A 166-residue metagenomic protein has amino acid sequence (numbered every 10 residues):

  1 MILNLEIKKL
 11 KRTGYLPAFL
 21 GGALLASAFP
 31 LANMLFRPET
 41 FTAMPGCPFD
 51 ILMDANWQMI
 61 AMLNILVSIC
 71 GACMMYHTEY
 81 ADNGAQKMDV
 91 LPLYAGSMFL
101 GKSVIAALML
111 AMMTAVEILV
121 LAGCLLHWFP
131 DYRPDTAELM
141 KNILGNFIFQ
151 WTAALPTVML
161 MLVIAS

Functional and structural regions predicted by a protein language model:
M1-L24: Aromatic- and glycine-rich beta-strand/loop motifs that create alpha-glucan
E6, A72, N83-G84, M159: Hydrophobic alpha-helical segments typical of transmembrane helices and their membrane-interface/capping positions
T13-G14, Y94, A165-S166: Short loop-to-helix capping motifs
A23-C70, L100-A165: Secretory targeting signals
M75-A107: Helix-loop-helix units of permease transmembrane domains in multi-pass membrane transporters, especially ABC
